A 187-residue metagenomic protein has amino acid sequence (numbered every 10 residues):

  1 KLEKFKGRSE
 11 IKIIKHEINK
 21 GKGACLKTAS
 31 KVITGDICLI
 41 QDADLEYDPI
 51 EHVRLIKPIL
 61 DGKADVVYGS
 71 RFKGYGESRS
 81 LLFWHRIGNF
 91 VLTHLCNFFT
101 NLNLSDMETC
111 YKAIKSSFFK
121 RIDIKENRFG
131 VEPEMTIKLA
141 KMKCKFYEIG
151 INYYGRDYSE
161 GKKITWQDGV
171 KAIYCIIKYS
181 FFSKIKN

Functional and structural regions predicted by a protein language model:
K1-I14: Acidic donor-binding segment of Leloir-type glycosyltransferases
E3, H16-I33, P49-F129, R156-I173: Acceptor/aglycone-binding surface of glycosyltransferases and processive sugar-polymer synthases
R8-I11, K63, N101, K143: A generic structural signal for alpha->beta connector loops
C38: Short aromatic/hydrophobic "clamp" motif used to bind/position activated sugar donors
D42-E46: The conserved acidic donor/metal-binding loop of glycosyltransferases
L102-N103, I124-N127, T136-Y154: Catalytic donor-sugar/metal-binding loop of nucleotide-sugar-dependent glycosyltransferases
K171-N187: Terminal low-complexity segments of carbohydrate-biosynthetic enzymes
